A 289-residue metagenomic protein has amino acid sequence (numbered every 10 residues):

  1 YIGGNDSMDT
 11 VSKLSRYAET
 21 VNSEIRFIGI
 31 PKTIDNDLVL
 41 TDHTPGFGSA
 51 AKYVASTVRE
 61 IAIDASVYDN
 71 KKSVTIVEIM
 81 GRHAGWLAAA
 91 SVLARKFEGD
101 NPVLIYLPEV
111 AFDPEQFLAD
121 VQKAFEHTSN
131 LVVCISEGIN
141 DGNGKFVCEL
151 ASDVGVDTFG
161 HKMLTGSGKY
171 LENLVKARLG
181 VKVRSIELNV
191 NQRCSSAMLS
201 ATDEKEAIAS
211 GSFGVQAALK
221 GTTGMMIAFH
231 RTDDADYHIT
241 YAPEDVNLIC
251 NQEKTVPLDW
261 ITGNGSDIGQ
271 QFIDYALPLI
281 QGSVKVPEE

Functional and structural regions predicted by a protein language model:
Y1-G3, D9-I28, T44-R184: Accessory alpha-helical/coil subdomains and C-terminal extensions that flank or cap enzyme catalytic cores
M8-D9, N36-D37, H83-G85, D141-N143 (+3 more regions): Flexible loop/turn segments at secondary-structure boundaries
K13-L14, L40, S196-M198: Short secondary-structure transition/capping segments
I28-T33, V190: Mobile beta-alpha loop/short-helix "lid" or hinge segments that flank ligand
D35-H43: Glycine-rich, charge-decorated loop segments at or immediately adjacent to ligand/cofactor-binding or catalytic sites
E149-E289: C-terminal non-catalytic interaction/assembly regions of soluble proteins
